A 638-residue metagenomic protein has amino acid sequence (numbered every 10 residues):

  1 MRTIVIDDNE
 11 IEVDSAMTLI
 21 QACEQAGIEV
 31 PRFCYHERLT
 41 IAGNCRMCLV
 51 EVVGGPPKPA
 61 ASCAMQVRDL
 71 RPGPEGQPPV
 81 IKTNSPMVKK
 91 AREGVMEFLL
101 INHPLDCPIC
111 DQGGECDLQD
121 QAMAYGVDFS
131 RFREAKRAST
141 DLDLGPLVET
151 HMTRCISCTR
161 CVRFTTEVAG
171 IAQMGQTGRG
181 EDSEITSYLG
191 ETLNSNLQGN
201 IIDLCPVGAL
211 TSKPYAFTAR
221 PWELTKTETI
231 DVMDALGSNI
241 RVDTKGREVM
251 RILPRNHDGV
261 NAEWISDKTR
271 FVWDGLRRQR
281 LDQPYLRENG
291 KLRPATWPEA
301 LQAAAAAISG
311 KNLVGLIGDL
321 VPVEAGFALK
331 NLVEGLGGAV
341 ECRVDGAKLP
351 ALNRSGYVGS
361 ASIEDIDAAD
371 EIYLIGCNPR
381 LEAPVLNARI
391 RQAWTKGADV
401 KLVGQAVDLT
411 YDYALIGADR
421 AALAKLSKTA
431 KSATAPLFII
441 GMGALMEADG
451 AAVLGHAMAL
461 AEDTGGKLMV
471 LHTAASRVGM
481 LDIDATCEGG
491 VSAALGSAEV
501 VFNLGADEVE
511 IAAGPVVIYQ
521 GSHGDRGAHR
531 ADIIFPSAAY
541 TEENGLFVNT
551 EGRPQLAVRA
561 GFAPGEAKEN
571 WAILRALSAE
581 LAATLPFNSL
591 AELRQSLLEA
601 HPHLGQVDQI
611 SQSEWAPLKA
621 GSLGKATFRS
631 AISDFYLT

Functional and structural regions predicted by a protein language model:
M1-A16, Q21-E24, R32, H36 (+5 more regions): N-terminal export/assembly segments and adjacent metallocofactor-ligating motifs of anaerobic energy-metabolism
V5, C48, C63: Acidic, glycine-enriched active-site microenvironments
Y35-N44, Q66, R179: Short, glycine-/polar-rich solvent-exposed loops and beta-turns at beta-strand/coil boundaries
T40-N44, L49-P56: Short acidic beta-strand-loop surface patches of small beta-rich interaction domains
C63-P74: Structured interaction patches on ligand/partner-binding surfaces of diverse proteins
L336, V340, V344-Q606: Non-catalytic alpha/beta scaffold blocks inside enzyme catalytic domains
A591-T638: Long, low-complexity segments enriched in small/aliphatic residues
